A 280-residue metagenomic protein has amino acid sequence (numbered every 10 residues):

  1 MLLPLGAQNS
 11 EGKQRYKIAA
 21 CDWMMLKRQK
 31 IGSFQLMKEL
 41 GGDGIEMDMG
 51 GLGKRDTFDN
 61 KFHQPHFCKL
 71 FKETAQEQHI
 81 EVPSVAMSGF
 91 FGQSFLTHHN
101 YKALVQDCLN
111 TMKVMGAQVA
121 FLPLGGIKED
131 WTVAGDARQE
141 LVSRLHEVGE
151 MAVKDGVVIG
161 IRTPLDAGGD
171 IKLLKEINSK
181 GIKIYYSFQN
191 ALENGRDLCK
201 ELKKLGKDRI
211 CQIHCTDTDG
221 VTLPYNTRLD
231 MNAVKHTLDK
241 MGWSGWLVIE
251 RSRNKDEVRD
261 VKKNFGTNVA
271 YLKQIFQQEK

Functional and structural regions predicted by a protein language model:
L3-I18, L26-D43, D170-Y186, N190-K280: Histidine-acidic metal/acid-base catalytic patches
P4, T74-Q78, F91-I184, L192-E193 (+1 more regions): Active-site acidic/histidine proton-transfer and metal-coordination neighborhood in alpha/beta enzyme cores
D22-L26, M49-G51, S88-F91, L124-K128 (+4 more regions): Active-site-proximal loop/turn and secondary-structure-junction residues that shape catalytic pockets, frequently
E46, S84-A86, F121, G160 (+2 more regions): Conserved beta-strand positions in the central sheet of alpha/beta enzyme cores
D48-K72, L124-T132: Glycine-rich, proline-tolerant flexible connector loops at the mouths of alpha/beta enzymes
G53-F58, F91-F95, K128-V133, E193-G195 (+2 more regions): A short acidic, helix-capping loop that chelates divalent metal ions and anchors anionic groups
N60-H79, S84, M151-A152: Aromatic-lined substrate-binding rim segments of carbohydrate-active enzymes
K61-C68, H98-Q106, A134-L145, D197-K203 (+2 more regions): Charged helix-capping and loop-helix junction motifs
